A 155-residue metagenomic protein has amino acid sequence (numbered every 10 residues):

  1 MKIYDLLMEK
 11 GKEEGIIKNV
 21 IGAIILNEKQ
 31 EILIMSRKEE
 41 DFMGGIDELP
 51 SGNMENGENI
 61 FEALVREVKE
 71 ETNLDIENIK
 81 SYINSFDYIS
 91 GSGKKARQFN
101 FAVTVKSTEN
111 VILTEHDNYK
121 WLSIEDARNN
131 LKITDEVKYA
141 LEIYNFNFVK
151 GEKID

Functional and structural regions predicted by a protein language model:
M1-G22: Acidic, metal-coordinating catalytic segment for phosphate/diphosphate chemistry, firing primarily on the Nudix
E14-I17, I46, S92-R97: A generic structural micro-feature
V20, G44, D117: A conserved catalytic-core signature of glycosyltransferases
E31-E70: Conserved Nudix-box catalytic region and its N-terminal flanking loop in Nudix hydrolases and closely related
M54-N78, S85-V137: Unchanged
K132-D155: Charged phosphate-binding loop/patch that engages nucleotide di/tri-phosphates or the phosphate backbone of nucleic
